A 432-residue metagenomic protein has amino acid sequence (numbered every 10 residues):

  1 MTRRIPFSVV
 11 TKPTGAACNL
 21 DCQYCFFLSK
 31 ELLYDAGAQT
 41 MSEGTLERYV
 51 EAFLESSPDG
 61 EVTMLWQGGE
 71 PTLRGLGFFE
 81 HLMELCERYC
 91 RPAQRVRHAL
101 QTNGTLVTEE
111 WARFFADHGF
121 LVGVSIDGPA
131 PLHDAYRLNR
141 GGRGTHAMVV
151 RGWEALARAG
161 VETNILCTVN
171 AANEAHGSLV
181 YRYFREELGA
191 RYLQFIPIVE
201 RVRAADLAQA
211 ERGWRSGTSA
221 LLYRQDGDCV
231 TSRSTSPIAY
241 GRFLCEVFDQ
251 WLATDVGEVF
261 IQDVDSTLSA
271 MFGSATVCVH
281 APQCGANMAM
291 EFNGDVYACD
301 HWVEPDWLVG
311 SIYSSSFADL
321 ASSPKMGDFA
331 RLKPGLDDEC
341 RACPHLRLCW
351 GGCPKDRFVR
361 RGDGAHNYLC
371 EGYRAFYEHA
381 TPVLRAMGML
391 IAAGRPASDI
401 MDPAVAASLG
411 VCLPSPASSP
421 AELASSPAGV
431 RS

Functional and structural regions predicted by a protein language model:
M1-T102, L106-R113, H118: Conserved alpha-helical substructure of the radical SAM core
V9, C284-A286: Short loop/turn microsegments at loop-to-beta-strand junctions
A36-T40, A135-R143, R360: Short glycine-enriched, charge-decorated loop/helix-capping segments at active-site entrances that position
V50-E51, E55, L73-Q194, I198-V202 (+1 more regions): Conserved AdoMet/S-adenosylmethionine-binding subsite of the radical SAM
N139-A147, E154, R158-V279, Q283 (+2 more regions): Radical SAM enzyme [4Fe-4S]-AdoMet core and its adjacent flexible, acidic and glycine-rich loops/tails across
E291: Short, acidic, Ser/Thr-enriched surface-loop or helix-capping motifs
V303-S432: Flexible mid-to-C-terminal extensions adjoining Fe-S/redox cofactors in radical SAM and related proteins
